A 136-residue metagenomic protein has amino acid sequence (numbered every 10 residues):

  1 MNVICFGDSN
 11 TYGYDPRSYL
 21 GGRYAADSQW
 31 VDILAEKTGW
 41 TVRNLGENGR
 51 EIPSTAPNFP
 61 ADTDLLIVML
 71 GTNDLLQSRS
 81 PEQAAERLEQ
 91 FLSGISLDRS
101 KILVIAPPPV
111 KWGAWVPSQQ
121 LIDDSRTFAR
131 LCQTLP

Functional and structural regions predicted by a protein language model:
M1-N48, A56-D62: Serine-esterase "nucleophile elbow" of acetyl-processing enzymes
N48-R50, P108: Short, solvent-exposed coil/turn elements at secondary-structure transition points
A56-P136: Alpha-helical cap/lid subdomain in secreted, periplasmic, or secretory-pathway luminal O-acyl-processing enzymes
